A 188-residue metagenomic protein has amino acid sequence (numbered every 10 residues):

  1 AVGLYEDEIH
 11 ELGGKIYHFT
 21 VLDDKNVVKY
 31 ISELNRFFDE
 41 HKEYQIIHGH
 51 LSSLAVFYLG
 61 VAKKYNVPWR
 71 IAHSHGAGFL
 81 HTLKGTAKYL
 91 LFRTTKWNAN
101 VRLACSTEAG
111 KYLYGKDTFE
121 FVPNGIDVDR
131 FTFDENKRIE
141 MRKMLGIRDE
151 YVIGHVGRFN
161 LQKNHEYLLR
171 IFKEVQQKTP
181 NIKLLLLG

Functional and structural regions predicted by a protein language model:
A1-K29: N-terminal strand-loop element at the rim of the active site of nucleotide-sugar-dependent glycosyltransferases
V21-I46, V56-K64, T86-T94, K137: An amphipathic, basic-hydrophobic alpha-helix
L34, T132-I147: A short helix/loop element that forms part of the nucleotide-sugar donor recognition site in Leloir-type
G49-A55, S74: Short His-centered aromatic/hydrophobic patch
I71-C105, K111-Y114: A conserved, positively charged/aromatic
C105, V122, H155-F159, L187-G188: Short hydrophobic "strand-cap" motifs at the C-terminus of beta-strands
E108, G125: Carbohydrate-associated surface elements
Y151, H155-Q177, L184: A conserved mid-protein helix/loop that constitutes part of the nucleotide-sugar donor-binding site
